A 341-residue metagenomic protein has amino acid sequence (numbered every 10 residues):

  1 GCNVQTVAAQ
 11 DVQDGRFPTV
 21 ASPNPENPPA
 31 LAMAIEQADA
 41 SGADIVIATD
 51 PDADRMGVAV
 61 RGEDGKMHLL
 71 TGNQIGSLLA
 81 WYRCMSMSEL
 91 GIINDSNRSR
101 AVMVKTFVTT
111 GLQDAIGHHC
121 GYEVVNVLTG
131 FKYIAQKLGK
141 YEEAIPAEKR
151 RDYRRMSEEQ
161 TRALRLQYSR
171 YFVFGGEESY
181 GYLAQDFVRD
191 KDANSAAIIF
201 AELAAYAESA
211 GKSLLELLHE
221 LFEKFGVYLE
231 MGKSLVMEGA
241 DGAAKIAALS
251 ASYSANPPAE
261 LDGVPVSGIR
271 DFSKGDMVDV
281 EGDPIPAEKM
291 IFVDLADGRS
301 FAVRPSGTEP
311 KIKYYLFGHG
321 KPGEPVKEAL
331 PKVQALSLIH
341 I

Functional and structural regions predicted by a protein language model:
G1-V7, A115-C120: Short helix-loop-beta junction
N3-R55: N-terminal small/polar loop signature for handling phosphorylated ligands or for N-terminal nucleophile
D11-G15, R55, I75-L78, F131-Q136: Short gly/pro/ser/thr-enriched loop/turn and capping motifs at secondary-structure boundaries
D39, A43-I45, T49, K66-H68 (+5 more regions): Phosphate-binding and adjacent anionic-ligand microenvironments
P51, G307-E309: A generic beta-sheet turn/junction motif
D54-N73, Q113: Short Gly/Thr/Asp-enriched flexible loops that form oxyanion-binding sites at enzyme active sites
E309-F317: C-terminal charged capping/lid subdomain of soluble metabolic enzymes
